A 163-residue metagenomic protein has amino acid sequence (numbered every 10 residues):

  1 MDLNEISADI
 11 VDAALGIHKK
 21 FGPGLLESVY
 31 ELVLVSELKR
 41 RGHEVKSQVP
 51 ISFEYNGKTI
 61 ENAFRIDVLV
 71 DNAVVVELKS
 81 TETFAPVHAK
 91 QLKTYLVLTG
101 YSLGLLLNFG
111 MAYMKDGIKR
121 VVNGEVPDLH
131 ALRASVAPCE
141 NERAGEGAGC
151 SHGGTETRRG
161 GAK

Functional and structural regions predicted by a protein language model:
M1-D2, V126-K163: Intrinsic disorder/low-complexity segments
M1-K20: Interdomain/boundary linker segments immediately adjacent to catalytic/signaling cores
I6, P23-Y30: Hot-dog-fold acyl-thioester-processing enzymes
G22, V45, I66-F84, Y95: Conserved catalytic cores of phosphodiester-cleaving nucleases, focusing on short active-site segments
L32, A63-R65, L69, G124: N-terminal, polar/charged subdomain of small-to-medium soluble alpha/beta proteins
K39-N56: A short acidic/basic microdomain associated with nuclease active sites
K79-P127: Nucleic-acid nuclease catalytic cores
